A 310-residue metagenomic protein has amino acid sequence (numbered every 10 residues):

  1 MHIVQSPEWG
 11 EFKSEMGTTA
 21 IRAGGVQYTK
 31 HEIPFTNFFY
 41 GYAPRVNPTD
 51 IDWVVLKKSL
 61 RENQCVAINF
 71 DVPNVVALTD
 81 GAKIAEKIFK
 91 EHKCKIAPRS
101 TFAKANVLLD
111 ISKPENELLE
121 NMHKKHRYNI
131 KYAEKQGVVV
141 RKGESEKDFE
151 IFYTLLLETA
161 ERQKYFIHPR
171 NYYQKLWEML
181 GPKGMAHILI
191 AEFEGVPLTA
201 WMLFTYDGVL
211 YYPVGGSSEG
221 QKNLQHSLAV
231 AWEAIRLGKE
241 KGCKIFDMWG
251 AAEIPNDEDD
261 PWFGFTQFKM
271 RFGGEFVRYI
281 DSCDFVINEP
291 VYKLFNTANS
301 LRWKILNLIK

Functional and structural regions predicted by a protein language model:
M1-N37, N74-A77, E86-N223: A conserved beta-strand-loop-helix scaffold within acyl/acetyltransferase catalytic domains
H2-S6, F12, M16, T29-F35 (+2 more regions): Active-site/acyl-donor-binding loops of N-acyltransferases
Y40-P48: STAS-typified acidic loop motif
P44, N69-D71, P213, W249: A cross-family glycoside hydrolase active-site/sugar-binding cleft signature
P48, W53-H92, S100-F102: A gly/proline- and charged-residue-enriched helix-loop-helix capping module
V54-R61, K175-K293: Aromatic (often tryptophan-rich) hydrophobic motifs at membrane interfaces
